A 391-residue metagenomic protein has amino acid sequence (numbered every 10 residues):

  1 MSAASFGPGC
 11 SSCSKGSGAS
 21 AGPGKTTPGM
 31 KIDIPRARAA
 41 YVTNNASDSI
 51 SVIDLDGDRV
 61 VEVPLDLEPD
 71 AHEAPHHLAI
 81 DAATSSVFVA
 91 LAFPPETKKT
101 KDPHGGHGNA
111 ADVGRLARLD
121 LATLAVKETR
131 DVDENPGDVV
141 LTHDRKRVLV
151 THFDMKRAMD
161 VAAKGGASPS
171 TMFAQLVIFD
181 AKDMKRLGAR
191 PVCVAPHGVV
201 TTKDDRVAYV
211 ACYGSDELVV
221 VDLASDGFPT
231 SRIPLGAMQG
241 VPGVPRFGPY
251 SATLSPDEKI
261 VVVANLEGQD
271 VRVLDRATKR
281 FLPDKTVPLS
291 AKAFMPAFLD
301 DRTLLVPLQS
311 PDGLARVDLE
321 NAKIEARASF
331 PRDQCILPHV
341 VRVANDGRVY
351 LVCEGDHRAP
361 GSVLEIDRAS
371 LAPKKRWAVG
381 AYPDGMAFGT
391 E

Functional and structural regions predicted by a protein language model:
M1-P8: Sec-dependent bacterial lipoprotein signal peptides
C10-E391: Predominantly soluble domains enriched in secretory-pathway, periplasmic, or organellar proteins
